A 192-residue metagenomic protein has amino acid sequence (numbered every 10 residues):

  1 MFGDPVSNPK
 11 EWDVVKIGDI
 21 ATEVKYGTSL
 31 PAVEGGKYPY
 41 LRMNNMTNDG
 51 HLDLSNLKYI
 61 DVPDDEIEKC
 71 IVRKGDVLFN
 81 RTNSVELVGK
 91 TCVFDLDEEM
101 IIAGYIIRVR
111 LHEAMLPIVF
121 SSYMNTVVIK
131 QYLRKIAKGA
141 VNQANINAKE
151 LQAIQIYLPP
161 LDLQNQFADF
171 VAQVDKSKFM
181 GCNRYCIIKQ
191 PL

Functional and structural regions predicted by a protein language model:
M1-Y26, A153-Q166, A172-L192: Non-catalytic DNA-recognition/assembly elements of restriction-modification systems
G18-L30, N44-D76: Sequence-specific dsDNA recognition surfaces
K37, N56, A103-Y105: A generic structural signal for short beta-strands and their flanking turns/coil linkers
R42, I67-N125, N147: A short beta-sheet element
E99-I106, M115, K138-N165: A short glycine-rich beta-alpha junction/loop motif
I129-L133: Periplasmic-binding protein-like
